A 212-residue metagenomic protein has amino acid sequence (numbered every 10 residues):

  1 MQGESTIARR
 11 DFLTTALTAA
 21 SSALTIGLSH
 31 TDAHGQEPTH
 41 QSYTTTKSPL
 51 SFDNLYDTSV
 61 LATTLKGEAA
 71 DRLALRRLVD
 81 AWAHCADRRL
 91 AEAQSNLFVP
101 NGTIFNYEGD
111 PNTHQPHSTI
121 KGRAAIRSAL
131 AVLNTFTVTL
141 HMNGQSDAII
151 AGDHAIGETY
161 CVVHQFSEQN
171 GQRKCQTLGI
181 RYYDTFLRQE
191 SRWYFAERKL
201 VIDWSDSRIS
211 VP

Functional and structural regions predicted by a protein language model:
M1-T6, G27, Q36: N-terminal acidic, proline/glycine-rich, low-complexity intrinsically disordered segments
Q2-A20: N-terminal secretory signal peptides and thylakoid transit peptides that target proteins across membranes
S5, E68-D71, L75, D87 (+3 more regions): Aromatic-acidic/polar surface patches that form glycan- and anion
T14-A19, L28, Q36-T63, N134-P212: A beta-strand edge to alpha-helix "cap/lid" segment located at domain peripheries
H34-G35, A62, R72-L73, L78 (+5 more regions): Extracellular/periplasmic carbohydrate-active domains that bind, remodel, or depolymerize complex polysaccharides
Q36-R88, E92, N96, P100: Short, low-complexity N-terminal intrinsically disordered segments enriched in polar/charged residues
A91-C161: A solvent-exposed, acidic/Ser-Thr-rich amphipathic alpha-helical stretch
